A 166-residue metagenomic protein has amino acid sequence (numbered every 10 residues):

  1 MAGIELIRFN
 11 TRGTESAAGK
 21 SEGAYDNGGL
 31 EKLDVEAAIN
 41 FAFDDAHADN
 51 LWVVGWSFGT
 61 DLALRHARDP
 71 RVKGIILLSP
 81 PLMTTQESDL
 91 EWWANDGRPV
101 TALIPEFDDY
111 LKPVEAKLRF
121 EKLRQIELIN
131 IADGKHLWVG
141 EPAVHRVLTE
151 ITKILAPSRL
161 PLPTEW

Functional and structural regions predicted by a protein language model:
M1-A46: Serine-hydrolase catalytic machinery in alpha/beta-hydrolase-like enzymes
V54-A63: Gly/Ala-rich beta-loop-alpha elbow adjacent to hydrolase catalytic centers
R71-M83: A conserved short beta-strand
M83-T84, E106-L111, H136-L137: Acidic catalytic loop of the alpha/beta-hydrolase fold
S88-L90, R98, L111-E121, A143: Short alpha-helix in the alpha/beta-hydrolase fold that links the catalytic acid
D96-G97, T101-I104, D108: Short beta-strand/loop motif that positions the catalytic acidic residue of the alpha/beta-hydrolase fold
E121-L137: Catalytic histidine neighborhood in serine/cysteine hydrolases with alpha/beta-hydrolase-type architecture
G134-R146: Catalytic histidine-centered segment of alpha/beta-hydrolase-like enzymes
